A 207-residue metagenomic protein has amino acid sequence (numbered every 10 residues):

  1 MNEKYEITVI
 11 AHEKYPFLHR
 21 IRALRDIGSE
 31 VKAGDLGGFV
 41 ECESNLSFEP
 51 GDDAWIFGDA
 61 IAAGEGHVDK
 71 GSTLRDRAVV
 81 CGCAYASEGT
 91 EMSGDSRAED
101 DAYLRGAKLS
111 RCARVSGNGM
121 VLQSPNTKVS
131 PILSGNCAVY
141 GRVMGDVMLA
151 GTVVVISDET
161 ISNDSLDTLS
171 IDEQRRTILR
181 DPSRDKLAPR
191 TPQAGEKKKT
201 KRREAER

Functional and structural regions predicted by a protein language model:
M1-D53, D59, R77, C83 (+4 more regions): Terminal amphipathic alpha-helical/low-complexity segments used for targeting or macromolecular assembly
S44, A54, A60, G66-H67 (+19 more regions): Residues at the loop-to-beta-strand transition
